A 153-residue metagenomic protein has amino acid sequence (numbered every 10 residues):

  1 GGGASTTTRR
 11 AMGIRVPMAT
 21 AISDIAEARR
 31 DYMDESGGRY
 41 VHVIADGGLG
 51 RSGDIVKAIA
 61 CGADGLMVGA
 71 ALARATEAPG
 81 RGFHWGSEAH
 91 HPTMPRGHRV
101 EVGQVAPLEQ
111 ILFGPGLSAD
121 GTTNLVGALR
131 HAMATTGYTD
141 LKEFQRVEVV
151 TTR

Functional and structural regions predicted by a protein language model:
G1-R10: Gly-rich Lys/Arg/Thr-decorated short loops/hinges at beta-loop-alpha junctions or inter-strand turns that position
M12-A45, G50-R153: Alpha/beta catalytic cores of nucleotide-metabolism and tRNA/nucleoside-modifying enzymes
